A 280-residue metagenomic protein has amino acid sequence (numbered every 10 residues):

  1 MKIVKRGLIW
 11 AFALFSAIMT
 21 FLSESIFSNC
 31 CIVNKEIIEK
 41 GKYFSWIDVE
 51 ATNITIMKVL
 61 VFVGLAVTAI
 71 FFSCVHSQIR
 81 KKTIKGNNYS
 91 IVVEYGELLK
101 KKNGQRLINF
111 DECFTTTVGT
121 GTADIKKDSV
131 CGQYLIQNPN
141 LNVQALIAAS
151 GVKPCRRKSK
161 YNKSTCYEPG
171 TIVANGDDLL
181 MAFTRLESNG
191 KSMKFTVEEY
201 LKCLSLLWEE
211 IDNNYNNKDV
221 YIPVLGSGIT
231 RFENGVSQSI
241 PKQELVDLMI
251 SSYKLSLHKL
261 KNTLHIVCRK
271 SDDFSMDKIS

Functional and structural regions predicted by a protein language model:
M1-S280: Macrodomain-like recognition of ADP-ribose-binding/processing modules
